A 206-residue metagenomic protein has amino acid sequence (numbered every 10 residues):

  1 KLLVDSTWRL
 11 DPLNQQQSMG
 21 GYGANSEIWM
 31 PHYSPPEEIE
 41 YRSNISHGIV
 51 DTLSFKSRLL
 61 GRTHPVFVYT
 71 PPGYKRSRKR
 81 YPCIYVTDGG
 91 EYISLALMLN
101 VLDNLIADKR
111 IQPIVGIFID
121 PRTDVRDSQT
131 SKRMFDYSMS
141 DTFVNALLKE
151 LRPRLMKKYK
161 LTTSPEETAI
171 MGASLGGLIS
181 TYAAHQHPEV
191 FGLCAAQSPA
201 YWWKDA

Functional and structural regions predicted by a protein language model:
K1-A206: Non-catalytic cap/lid and distal C-terminal segments of serine-dependent acyl enzymes
